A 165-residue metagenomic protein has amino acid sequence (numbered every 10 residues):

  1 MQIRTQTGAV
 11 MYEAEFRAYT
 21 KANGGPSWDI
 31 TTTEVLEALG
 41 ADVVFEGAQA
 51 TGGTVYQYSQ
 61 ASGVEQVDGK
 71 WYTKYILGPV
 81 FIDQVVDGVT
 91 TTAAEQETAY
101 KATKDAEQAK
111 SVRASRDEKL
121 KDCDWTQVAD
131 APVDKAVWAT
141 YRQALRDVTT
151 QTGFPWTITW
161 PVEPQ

Functional and structural regions predicted by a protein language model:
M1-Q165: A preference for well-ordered globular domain cores that mediate specific macromolecular interactions or catalysis
